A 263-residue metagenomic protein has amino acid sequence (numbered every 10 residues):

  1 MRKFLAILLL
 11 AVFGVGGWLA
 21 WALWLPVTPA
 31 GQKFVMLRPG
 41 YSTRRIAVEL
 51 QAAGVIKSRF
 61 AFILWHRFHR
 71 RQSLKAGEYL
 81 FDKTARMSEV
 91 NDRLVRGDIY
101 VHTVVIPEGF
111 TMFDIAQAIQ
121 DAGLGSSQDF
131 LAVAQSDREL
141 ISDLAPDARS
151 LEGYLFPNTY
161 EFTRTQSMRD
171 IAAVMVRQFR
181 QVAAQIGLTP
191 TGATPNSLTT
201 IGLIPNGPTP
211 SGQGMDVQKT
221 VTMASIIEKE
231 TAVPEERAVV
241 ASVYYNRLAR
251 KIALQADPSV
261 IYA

Functional and structural regions predicted by a protein language model:
M1-N196, I201-G202, N206-Q255, Y262: Conserved catalytic or metal-liganding residues and their short signature motifs at active sites of enzymes
